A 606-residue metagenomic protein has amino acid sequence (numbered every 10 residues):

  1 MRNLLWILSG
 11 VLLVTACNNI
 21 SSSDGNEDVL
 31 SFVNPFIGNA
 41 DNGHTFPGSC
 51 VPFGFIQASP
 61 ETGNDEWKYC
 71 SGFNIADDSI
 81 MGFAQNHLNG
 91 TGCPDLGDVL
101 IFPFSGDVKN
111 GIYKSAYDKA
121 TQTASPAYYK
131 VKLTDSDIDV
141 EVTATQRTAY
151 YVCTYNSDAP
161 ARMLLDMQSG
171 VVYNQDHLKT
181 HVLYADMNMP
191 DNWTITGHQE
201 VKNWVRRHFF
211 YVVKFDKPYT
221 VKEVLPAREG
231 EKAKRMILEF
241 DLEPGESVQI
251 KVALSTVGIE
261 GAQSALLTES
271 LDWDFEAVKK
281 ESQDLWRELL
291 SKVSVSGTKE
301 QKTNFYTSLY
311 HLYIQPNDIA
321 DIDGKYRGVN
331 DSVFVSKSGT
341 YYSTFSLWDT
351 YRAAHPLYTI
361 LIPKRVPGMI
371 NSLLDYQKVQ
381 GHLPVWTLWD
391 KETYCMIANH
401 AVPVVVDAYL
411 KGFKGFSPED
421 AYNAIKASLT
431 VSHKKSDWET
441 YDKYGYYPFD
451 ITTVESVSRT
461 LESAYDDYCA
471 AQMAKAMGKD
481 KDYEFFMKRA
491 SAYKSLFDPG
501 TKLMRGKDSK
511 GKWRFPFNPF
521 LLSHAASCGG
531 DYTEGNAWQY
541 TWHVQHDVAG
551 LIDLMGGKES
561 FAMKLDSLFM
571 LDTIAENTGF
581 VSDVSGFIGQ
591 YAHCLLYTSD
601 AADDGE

Functional and structural regions predicted by a protein language model:
L4-L12: Sec-dependent N-terminal signal peptides
T15-A16: C-terminal motif of bacterial Sec signal peptides marking the signal peptidase cleavage site
S23-H355, T359-P403, Y409-L461, C469-S495 (+3 more regions): Accessory carbohydrate-recognition regions in carbohydrate-active enzymes
D600-E606: A short, hydrophobic C-terminal helix/tail in secreted or cell-surface proteins
